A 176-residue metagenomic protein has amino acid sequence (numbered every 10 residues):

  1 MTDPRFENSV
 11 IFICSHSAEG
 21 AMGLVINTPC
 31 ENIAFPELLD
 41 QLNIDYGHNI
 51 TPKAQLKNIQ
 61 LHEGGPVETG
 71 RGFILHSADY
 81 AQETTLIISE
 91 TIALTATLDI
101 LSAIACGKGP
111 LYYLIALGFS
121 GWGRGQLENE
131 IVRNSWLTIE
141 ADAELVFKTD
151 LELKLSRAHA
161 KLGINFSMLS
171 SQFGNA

Functional and structural regions predicted by a protein language model:
M1-I115, S120-A176: A short aromatic-anchored loop/beta-hairpin motif
